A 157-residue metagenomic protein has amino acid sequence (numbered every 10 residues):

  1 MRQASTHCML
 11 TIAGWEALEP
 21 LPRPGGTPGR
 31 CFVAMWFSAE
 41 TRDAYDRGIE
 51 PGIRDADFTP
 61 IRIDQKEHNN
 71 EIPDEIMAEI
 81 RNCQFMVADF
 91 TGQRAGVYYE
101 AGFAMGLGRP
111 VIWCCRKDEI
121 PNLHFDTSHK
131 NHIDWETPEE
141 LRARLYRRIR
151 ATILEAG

Functional and structural regions predicted by a protein language model:
M1-P22: Accessory beta->alpha helical hairpin/"wing" motif in late/C-terminal subdomains of nucleic-acid enzymes
G26-C31: A short, charged/proline- and glycine-enriched loop that marks the coil->beta-strand transition at the N-terminal
I49-I76: Conserved BB-loop
K66-E71, F90-V97: Acidic, metal-coordinating catalytic cores used for nucleic-acid/nucleotide bond scission and strand-transfer chemistry
R81, G92-L154: Cross-kingdom TIR/SEFIR domain
Q84: Conserved acidic residues
